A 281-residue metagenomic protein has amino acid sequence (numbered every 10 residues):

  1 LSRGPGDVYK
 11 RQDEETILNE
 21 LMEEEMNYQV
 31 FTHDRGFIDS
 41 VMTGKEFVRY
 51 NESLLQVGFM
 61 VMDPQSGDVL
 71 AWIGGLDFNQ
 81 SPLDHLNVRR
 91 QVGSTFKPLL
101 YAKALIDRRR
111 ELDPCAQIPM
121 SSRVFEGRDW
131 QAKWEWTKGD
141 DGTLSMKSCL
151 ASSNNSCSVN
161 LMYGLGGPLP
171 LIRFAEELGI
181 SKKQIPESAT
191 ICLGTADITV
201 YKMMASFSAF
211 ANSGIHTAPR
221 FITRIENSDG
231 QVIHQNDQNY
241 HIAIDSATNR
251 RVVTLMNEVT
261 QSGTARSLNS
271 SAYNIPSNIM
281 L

Functional and structural regions predicted by a protein language model:
R3-D63, W72, F78-L86, F96 (+3 more regions): A penicillin-recognizing enzyme superfamily signal
G44-R49, V57-F59, R90, M146 (+2 more regions): Generic recognition of flexible, low-complexity loop/linker segments
G58-M62, L70-W72, Q117-P119, S148 (+6 more regions): Structural recognition of the beta-strand scaffold that forms the well-ordered cores of secreted hydrolase catalytic
P82-L86, D141-T143, A151-S158, I185-C192 (+2 more regions): Flexible glycine/proline-enriched surface loops and loop-helix/loop-strand junctions
D84-F125, S262: Active-site rim segments in enzyme catalytic domains, especially the processed small/beta chain of N-terminal
R110-L171, H216, S228-E258: Conserved catalytic neighborhood of penicillin-recognizing serine enzymes
Q131-E135, L165-A205, G214, A218: Mid-domain, small-residue-enriched loop/turn segments at the edges of structured enzyme/sensor domains
